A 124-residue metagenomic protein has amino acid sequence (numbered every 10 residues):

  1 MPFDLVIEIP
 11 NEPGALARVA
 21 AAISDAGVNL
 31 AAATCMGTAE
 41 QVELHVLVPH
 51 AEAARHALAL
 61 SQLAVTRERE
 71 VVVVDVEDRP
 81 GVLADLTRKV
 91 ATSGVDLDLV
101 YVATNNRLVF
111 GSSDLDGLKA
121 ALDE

Functional and structural regions predicted by a protein language model:
M1-E124: A conserved regulatory-domain signal marking ACT and ACT-like small-molecule sensing domains and adjacent regulatory
